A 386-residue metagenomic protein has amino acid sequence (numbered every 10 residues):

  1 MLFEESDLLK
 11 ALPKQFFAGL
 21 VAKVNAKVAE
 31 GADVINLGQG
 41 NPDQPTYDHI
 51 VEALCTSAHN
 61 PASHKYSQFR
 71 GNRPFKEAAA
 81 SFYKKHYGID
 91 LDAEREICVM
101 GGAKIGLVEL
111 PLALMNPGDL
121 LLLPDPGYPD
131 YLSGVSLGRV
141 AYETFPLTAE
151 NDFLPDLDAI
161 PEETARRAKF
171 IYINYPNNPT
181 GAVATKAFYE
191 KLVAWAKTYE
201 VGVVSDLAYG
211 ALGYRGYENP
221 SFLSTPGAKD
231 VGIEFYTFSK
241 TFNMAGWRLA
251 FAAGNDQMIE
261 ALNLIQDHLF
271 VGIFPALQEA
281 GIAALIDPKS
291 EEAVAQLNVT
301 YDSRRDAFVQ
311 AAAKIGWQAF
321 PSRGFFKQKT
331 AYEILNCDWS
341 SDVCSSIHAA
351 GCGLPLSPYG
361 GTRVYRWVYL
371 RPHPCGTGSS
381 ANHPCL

Functional and structural regions predicted by a protein language model:
L2-G101, E109, L285-K289, A307: N-terminal small-domain helix-loop-helix segment of the aminotransferase-like
K27-E30, G138, T198-Y199, I315 (+1 more regions): Helix C-cap/helix->beta junction micro-motif
V34-N36, Q318-G324, N336-C337: Short beta-strand
Y47, V231-R323: PLP-dependent aminotransferase class I/II
H59, S63-A194, A211-L212, N219-T225: Conserved core of the PLP fold type I
S81, K85, A349-C352, Y359-L386: PLP-dependent enzyme catalytic core of the Aspartate aminotransferase-like
G324-I347: Single conserved hydrophobic/aromatic residue that forms the stacking wall/gate of nucleotide- or nucleobase-binding
